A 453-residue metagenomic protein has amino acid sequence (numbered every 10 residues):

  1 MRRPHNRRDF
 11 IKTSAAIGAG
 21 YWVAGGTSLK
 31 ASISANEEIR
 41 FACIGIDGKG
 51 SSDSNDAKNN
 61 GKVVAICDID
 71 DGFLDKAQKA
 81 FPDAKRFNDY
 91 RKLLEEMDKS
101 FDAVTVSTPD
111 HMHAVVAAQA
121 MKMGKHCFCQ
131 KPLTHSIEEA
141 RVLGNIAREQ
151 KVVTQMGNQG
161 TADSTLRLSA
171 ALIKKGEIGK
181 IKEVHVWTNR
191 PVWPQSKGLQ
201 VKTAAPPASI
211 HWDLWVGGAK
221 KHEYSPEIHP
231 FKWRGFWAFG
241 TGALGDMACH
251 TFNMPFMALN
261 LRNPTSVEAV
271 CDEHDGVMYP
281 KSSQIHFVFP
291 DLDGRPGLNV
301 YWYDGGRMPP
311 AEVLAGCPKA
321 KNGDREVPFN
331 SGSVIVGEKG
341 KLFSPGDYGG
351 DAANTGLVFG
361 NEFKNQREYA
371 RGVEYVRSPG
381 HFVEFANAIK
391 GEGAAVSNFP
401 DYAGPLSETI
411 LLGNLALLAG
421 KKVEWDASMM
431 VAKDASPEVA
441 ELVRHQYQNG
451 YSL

Functional and structural regions predicted by a protein language model:
M1-G18: N-terminal secretory signal peptides and thylakoid transit peptides that target proteins across membranes
S14-F81, G160-D163, P255: N-terminal Rossmann-like dinucleotide-binding module
V63, H126, V153, G420-K422: Residue-level detector of anion-binding/catalytic polar loops
K85-D89: Conserved SAM-binding strand-loop segment of SAM-dependent methyltransferases
K92-K99: Short amphipathic alpha-helix with an adjacent loop that forms part of the alpha/beta core around
V104-T105: N-terminal Rossmann-like NAD(P) cofactor-binding module of classical short-chain dehydrogenase/reductase
P109-D110, A114-A162, G176: Beta-strand-loop-alpha-helix segment that lines the small-molecule cofactor/substrate pocket of alpha/beta enzymes
L168, K180, H185-W187, P194-N354 (+2 more regions): Contiguous beta-strand/loop segments that form the cofactor/metal-binding neighborhood of enzyme cores
